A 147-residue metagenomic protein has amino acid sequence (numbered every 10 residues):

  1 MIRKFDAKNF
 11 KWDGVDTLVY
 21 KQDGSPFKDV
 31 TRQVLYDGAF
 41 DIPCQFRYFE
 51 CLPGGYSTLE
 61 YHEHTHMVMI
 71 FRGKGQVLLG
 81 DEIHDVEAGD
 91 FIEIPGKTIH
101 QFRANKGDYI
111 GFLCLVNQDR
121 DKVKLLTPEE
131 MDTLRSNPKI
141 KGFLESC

Functional and structural regions predicted by a protein language model:
M1-P43, P128-C147: A short, N-terminal "cap"/entry segment at the start of jelly-roll beta-barrel domains of the cupin/DSBH fold
R32, R47-H62, G96: Conserved short histidine dyad/triad with adjacent acidic residue
D37-G38, Y56-H62, R103-N105: Short histidine-centered beta-strand/loop micro-motifs that create catalytic or ligand/metal-coordination sites
H64-H66, I70-G75, G80: Glycine- and acidic-residue-biased ligand/ion/polar-headgroup-sensing regions
D81-G96: Short acidic-glycine-tyrosine-enriched beta hairpin
E93, G107-L125: A short hydrophobic beta-strand segment most commonly corresponding to one strand of the jelly-roll/cupin
